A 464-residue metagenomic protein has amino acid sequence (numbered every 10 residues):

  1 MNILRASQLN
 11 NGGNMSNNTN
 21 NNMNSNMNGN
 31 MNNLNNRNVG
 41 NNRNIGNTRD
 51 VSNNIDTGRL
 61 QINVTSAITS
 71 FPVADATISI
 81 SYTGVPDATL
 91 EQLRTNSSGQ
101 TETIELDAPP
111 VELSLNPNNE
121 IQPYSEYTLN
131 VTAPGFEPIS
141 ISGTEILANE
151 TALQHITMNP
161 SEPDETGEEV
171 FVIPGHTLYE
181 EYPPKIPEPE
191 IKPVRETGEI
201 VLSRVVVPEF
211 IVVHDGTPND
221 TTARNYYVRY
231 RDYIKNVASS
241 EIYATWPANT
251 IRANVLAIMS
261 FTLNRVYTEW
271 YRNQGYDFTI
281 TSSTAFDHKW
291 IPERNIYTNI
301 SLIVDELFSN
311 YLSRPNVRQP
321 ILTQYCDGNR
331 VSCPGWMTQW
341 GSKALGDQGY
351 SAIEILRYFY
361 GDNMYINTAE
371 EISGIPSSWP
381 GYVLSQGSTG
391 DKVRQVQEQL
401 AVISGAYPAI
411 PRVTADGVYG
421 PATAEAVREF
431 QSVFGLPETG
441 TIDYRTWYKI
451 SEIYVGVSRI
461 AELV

Functional and structural regions predicted by a protein language model:
M1-I55, D75-T77, R94, Q100-L106 (+1 more regions): Conserved, single-site charged/polar hotspot
N53, T69, N118-E120: Short consensus segments that form the blades of beta-propeller domains, in both extracellular/periplasmic
I55-T57, Q61-A74, T83-V85: Structural motif
D56, P72-A74, T89, S125 (+1 more regions): Short loop/turn segments at connectors of secondary-structure elements within structured domains
G84-A88, Q122, G405-A409: Short, solvent-exposed loop/turn segments that connect beta-strands within catalytic domains and beta-strand-rich
V85-L115: Short, acidic Ser/Thr/Gly-rich low-complexity loop/linker segments typical of extracellular and cell-surface proteins
V111-S142: A short, solvent-exposed loop/turn motif at the edges and junctions of modular extracellular/periplasmic domains
